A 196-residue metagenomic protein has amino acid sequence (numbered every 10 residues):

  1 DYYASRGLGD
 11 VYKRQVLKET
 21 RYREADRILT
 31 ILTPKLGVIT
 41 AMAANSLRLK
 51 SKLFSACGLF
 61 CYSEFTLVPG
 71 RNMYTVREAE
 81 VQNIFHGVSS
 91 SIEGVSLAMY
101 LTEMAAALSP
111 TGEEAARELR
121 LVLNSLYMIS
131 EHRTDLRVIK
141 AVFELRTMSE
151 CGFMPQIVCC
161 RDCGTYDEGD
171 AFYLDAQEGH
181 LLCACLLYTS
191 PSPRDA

Functional and structural regions predicted by a protein language model:
D1-Y12, Y188-A196: Single conserved hydrophobic/aromatic residue that forms the stacking wall/gate of nucleotide- or nucleobase-binding
D10-S190: Non-catalytic alpha-helical scaffolds and adjoining flexible linkers that form interface surfaces for assembly
